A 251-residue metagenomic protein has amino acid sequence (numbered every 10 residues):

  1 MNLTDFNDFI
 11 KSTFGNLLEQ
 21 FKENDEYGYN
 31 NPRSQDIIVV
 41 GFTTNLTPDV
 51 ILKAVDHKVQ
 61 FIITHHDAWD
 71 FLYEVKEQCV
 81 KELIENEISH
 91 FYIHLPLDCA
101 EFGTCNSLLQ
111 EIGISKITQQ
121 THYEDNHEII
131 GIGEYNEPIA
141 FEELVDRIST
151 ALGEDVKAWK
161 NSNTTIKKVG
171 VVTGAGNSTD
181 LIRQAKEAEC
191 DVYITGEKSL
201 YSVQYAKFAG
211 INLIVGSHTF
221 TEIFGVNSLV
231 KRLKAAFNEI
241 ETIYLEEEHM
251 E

Functional and structural regions predicted by a protein language model:
M1-E251: Active-site catalytic microenvironments in core metabolic enzymes, especially phosphate/sugar-handling
